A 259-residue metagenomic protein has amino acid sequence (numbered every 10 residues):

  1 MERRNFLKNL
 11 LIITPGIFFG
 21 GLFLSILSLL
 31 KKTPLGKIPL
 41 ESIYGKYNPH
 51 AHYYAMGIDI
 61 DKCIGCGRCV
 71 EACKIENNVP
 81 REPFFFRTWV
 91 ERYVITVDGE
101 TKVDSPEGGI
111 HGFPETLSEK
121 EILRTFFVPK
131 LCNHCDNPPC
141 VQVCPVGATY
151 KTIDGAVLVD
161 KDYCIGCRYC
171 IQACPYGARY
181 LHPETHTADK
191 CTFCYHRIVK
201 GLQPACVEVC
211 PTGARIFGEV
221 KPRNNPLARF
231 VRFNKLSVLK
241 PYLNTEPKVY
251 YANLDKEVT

Functional and structural regions predicted by a protein language model:
M1-E2, G21-G65, Y242-N244, Y250-Y251 (+1 more regions): C-terminal segment of N-terminal export signals and the immediately downstream linker at the start of the mature
M1-I17: N-terminal secretory signal peptides and thylakoid transit peptides that target proteins across membranes
T14-L22, I26-L27, V70, N77-R81 (+1 more regions): A generic secondary-structure signal for well-formed alpha-helical elements
L27-Y44, E76-K120, Y150-I165, A178-H196 (+2 more regions): Non-heme iron-sulfur electron-transfer modules
P49, E121-T125: Extracellular/periplasmic catalytic domains that process cell-envelope and extracellular macromolecules
H52, F126, I153: Exposed loop/turn and edge beta-strand positions of beta-sandwich/beta-sheet ligand-binding modules
M56-E76, R124-G147, L158-G177, E184-V209 (+2 more regions): Cysteine-centered iron-sulfur cluster-binding motifs in ferredoxin-type domains/subunits of redox enzymes
A205-T259: Long, compositionally biased charged/polar accessory segments in the mid-to-C-terminal portions of proteins
